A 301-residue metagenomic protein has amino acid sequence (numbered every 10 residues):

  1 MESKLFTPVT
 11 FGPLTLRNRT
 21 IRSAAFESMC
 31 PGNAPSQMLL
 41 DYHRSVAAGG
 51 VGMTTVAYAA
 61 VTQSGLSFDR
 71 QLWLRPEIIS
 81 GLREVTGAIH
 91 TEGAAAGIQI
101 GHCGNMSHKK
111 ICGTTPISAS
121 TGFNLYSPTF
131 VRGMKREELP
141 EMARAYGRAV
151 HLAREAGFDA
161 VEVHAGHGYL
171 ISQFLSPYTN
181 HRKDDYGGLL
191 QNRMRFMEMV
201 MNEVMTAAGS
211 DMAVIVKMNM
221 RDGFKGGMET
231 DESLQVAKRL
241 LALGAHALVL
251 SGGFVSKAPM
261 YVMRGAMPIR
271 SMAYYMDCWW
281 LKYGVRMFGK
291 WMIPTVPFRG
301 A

Functional and structural regions predicted by a protein language model:
M1-A301: Flavin-dependent oxidoreductase catalytic cores
